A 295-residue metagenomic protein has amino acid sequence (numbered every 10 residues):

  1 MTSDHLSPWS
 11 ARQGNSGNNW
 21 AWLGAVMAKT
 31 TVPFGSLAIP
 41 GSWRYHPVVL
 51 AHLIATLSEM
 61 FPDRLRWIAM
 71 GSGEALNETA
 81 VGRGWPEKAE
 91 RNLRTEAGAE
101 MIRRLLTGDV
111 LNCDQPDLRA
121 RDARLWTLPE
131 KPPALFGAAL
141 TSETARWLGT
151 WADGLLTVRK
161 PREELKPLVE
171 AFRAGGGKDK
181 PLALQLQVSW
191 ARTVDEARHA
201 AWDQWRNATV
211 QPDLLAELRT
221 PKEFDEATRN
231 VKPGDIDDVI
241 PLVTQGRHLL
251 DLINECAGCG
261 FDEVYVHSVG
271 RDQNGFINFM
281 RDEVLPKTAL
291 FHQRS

Functional and structural regions predicted by a protein language model:
M1-S295: Active-site-adjacent structural elements that line small-molecule/cofactor binding pockets in enzymes
